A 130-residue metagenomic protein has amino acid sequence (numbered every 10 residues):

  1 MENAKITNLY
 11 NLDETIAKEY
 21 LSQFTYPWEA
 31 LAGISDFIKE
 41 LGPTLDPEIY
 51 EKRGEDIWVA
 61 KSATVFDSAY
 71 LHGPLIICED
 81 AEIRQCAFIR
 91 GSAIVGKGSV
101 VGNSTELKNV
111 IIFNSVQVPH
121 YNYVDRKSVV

Functional and structural regions predicted by a protein language model:
M1-D56, K61: Terminal amphipathic alpha-helical/low-complexity segments used for targeting or macromolecular assembly
E51-V130: Structural signal for interior beta-strand "rungs" in well-ordered beta-sheet cores of soluble enzyme domains
